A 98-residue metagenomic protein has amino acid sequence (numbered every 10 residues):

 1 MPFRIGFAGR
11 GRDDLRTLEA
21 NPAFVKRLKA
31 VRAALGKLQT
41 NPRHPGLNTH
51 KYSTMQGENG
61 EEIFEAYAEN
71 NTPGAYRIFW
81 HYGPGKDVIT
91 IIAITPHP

Functional and structural regions predicted by a protein language model:
M1-A75, G83-P98: Basic, Lys/Arg-enriched alpha-helical interface segments
